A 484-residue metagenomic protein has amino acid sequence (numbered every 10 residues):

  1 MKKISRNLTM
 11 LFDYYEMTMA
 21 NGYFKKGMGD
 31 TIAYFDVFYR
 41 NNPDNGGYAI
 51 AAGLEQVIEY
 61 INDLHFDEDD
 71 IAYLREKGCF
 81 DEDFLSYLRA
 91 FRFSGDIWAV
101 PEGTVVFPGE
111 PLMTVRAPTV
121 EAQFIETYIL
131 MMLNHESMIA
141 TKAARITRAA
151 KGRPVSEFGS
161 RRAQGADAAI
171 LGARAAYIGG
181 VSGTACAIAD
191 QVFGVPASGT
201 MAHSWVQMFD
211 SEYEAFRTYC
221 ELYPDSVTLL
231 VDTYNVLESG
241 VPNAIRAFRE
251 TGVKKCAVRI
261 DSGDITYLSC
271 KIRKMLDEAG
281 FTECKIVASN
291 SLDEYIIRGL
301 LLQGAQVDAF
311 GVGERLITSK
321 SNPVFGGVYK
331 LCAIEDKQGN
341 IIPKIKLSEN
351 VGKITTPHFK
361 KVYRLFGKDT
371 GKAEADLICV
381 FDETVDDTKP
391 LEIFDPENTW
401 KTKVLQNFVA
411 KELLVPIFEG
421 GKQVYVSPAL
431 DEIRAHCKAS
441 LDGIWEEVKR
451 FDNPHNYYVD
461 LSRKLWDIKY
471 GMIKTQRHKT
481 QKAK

Functional and structural regions predicted by a protein language model:
K2-I32, N41-P43, C79-F80, L85-S94 (+7 more regions): Buried, small/hydrophobic-residue-enriched core segments of structured protein domains
K2-T31, F35, D44-G46, D277-A279 (+1 more regions): Gly/Ser/Thr/Ala-enriched C-terminal appendages of enzymes
A33-R89, W98: N-terminal, Lys/Arg-enriched amphipathic/low-complexity engagement segments that precede the first folded domain
G53-Q56, M138, A429-I433: Short amphipathic alpha-helical segments
A72-Y73, T141-R145, G159, K449-N456: Short coil/turn segments at secondary-structure boundaries
T200, K255-A257, E283-K285, E446-N456: Flexible, glycine/charged-enriched surface loops at secondary-structure junctions
H203, S289, G313: Residue-level "edge-of-site" marker
